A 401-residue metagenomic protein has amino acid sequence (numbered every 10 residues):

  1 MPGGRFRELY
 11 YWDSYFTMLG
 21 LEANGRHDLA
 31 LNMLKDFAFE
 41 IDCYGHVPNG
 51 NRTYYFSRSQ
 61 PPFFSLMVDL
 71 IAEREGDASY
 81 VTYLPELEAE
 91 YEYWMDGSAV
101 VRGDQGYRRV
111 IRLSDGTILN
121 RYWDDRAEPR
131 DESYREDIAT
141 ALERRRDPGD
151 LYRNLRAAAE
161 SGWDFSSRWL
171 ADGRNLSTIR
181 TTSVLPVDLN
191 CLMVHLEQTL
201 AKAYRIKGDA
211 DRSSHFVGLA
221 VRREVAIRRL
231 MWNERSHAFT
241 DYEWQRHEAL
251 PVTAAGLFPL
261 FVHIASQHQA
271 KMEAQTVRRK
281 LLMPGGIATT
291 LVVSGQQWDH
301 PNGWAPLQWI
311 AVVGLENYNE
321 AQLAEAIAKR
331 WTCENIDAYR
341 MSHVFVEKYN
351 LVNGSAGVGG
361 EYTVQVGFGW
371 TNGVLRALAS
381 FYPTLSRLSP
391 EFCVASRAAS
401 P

Functional and structural regions predicted by a protein language model:
M1-E8, N32-A38, Y44-V47, N51 (+3 more regions): Extended glycan-interaction surfaces of carbohydrate-active proteins
E8-F16, G25, Y55-F63, T82-E86 (+4 more regions): Aromatic- and histidine-enriched alpha-helix N-cap/loop-to-helix transition segments that scaffold the rims
Y10-E40, A255-Q267, Q308-A321: Alpha-helical support elements that line or immediately flank enzyme active sites and cofactor-binding pockets
L19-A23, L66-E73, H195-I206, F261-I264 (+2 more regions): Short glycine/serine- and small hydrophobic-enriched flexible loop segments
R26-F37, A78-M95, L196, G208-I227 (+3 more regions): Extended, well-ordered alpha-helical scaffold segments
I41-Y83: Aromatic/His-enriched, Gly/Pro-containing loop or helix-boundary segments that lie immediately adjacent to catalytic
L66-R121: Acidic/aromatic-lined carbohydrate-recognition and catalytic surfaces of CAZymes acting on diverse glycans
I179-D209, F216, Q297-Q322: Long, repeat-rich segments with strong aromatic
